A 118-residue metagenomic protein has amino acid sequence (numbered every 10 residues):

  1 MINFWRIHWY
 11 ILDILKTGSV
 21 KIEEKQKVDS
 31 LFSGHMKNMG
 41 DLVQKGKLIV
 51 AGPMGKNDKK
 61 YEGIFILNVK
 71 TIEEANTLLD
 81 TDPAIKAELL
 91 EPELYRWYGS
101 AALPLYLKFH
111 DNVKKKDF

Functional and structural regions predicted by a protein language model:
M1-F118: Conserved, structured core segments of small domains
